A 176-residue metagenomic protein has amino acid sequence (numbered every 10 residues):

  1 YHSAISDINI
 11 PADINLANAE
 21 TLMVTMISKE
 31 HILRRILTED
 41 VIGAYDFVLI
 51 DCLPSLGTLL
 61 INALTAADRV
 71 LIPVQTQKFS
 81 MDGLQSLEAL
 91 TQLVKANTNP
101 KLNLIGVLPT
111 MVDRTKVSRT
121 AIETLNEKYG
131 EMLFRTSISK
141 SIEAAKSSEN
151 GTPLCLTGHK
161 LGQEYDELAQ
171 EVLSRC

Functional and structural regions predicted by a protein language model:
Y1-H2, P11-L56: Cytosolic-facing regulatory segments adjacent to core modules
I8-A19, Q75, S147-N150: Short, basic/glycine-rich phosphate-binding loops at helix/coil junctions that contact nucleotide phosphates
L60-K78: Inter-motif core of Ras-like GTPase G domains
M111-K116, I122-T152: Beta-strand-loop-alpha "switch" segments that mediate conformational coupling across diverse proteins
S147-E164: C-terminal boundary of histidine-terminating zinc-finger modules
E167-C176: C-terminal alpha-helix
